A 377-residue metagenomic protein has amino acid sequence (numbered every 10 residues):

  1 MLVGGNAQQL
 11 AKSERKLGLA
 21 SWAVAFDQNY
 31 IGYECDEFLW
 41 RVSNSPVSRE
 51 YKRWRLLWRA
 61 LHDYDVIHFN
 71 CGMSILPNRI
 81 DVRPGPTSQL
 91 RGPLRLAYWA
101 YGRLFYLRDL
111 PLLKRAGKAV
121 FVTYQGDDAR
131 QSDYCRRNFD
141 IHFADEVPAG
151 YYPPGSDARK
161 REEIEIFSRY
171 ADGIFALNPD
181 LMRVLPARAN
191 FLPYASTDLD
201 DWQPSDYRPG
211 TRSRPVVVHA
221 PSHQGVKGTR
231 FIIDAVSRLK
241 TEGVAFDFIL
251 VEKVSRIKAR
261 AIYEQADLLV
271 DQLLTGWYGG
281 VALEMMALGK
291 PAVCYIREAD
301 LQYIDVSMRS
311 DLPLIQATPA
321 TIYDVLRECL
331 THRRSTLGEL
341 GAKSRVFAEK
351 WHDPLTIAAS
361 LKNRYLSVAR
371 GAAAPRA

Functional and structural regions predicted by a protein language model:
G5-Q9, Q224-R238: A conserved mid-protein helix/loop that constitutes part of the nucleotide-sugar donor-binding site
C35-D36, N78, V82-A100, V122-S156 (+2 more regions): Acceptor-binding helix/loop patch of EC 2.4 sugar-transfer enzymes, predominantly nucleotide-sugar-dependent
L104-A119, R130-Q131, F139-G173: Membrane-proximal helix-turn-helix segments that form the acceptor-binding/catalytic region of lipid-linked
L192-K227, I233: Conserved donor-binding/catalytic core segment of Leloir-type glycosyltransferases
E264-W277, K290-P291: Acidic donor-binding loop of glycosyltransferase active sites
P291-D300: Short hydrophobic beta-strand element within catalytic cores of glycosyltransferases and related nucleotide-activated
L301-E328: Change "using UDP/GDP/dTDP sugars" to "using nucleotide sugars
R334-Y365: A charged, aromatic-enriched C-terminal amphipathic alpha-helix characteristic of glycosyltransferases across folds
